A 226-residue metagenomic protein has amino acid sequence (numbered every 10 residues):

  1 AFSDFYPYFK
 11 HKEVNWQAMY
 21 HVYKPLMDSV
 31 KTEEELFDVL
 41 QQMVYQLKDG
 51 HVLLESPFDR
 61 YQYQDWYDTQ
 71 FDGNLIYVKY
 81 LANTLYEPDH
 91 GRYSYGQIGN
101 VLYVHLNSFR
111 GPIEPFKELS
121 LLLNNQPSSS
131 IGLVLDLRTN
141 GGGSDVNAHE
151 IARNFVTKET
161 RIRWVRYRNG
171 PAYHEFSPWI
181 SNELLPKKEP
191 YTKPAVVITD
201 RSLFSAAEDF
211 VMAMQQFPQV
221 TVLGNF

Functional and structural regions predicted by a protein language model:
A1-Y167, A172-E183, P194: Flexible, low-complexity junctional segments that flank or bridge functional domains
R138-N140, D200, N225: An acidic- and aromatic-residue-enriched active-site/binding cleft used to recognize and process polar
R161, L203-F204: Short helix-loop capping/hinge motifs at secondary-structure junctions, enriched in acidic/polar residues
K188-Y191: Short, conserved loop/helix-junction motifs that constitute active-site signature segments in enzyme catalytic cores
F204, P218-F226: Short, well-structured beta-strand/strand-turn elements
